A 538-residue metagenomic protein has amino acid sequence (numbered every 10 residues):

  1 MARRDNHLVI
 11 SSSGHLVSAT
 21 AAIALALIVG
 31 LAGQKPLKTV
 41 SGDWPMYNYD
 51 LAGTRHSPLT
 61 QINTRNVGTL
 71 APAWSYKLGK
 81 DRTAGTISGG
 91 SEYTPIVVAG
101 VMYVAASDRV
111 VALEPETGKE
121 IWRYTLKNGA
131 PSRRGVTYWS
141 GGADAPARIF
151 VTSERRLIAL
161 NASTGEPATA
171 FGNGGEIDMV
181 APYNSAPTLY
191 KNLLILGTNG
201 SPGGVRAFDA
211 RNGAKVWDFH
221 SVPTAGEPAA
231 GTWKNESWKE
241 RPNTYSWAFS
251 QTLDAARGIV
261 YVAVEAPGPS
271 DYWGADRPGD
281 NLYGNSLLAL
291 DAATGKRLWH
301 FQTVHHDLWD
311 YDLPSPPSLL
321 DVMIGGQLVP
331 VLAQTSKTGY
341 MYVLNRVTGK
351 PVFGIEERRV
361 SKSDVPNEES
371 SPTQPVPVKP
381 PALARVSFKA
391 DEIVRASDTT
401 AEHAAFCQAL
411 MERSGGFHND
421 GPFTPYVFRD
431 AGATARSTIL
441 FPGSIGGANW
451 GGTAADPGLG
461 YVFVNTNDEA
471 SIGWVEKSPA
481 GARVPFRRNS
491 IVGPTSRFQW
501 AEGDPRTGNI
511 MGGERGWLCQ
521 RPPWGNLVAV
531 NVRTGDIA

Functional and structural regions predicted by a protein language model:
M1-G14: N-terminal secretory signal peptides that target proteins for export/translocation
G14, S18-G30: Bacterial N-terminal signal peptides
L31-Q61, S371-C407: N-terminal pre-domain segments of enzymes
K35-D81, T94-V97, K119, V528-V530: Mature N-terminal segment immediately following signal peptide/propeptide cleavage in secreted/periplasmic
W44-N48, S88-S107, A130-R156, P182-V205 (+9 more regions): Repeat-blade elements of multi-bladed beta-propeller folds
P45, L51-S57, D81-T86, G226 (+2 more regions): Short, solvent-exposed loop/turn elements at domain surfaces
G68-G79, V110-A130, G142-A143, R156-A181 (+8 more regions): Extracytoplasmic/lumenal domain signature
G432-D468, K477: Segments forming glycine/polar-rich beta-alpha architectures that bind adenosine-containing cofactors
